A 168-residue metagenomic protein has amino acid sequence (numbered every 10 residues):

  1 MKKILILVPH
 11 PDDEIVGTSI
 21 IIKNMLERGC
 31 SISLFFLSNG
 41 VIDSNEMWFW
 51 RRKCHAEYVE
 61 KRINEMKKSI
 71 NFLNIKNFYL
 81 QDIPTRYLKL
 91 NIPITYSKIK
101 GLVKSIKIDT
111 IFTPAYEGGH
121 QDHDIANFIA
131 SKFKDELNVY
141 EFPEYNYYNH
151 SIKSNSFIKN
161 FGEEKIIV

Functional and structural regions predicted by a protein language model:
M1-I6, N24, R28-S33, N71-Y79 (+1 more regions): Metal-dependent de-N-acetylase/amidase catalytic core
K3-A56: ATP-dependent adenylation/pyrophosphate-handling site
P9, K61, Q121: Residue-level signal for the nucleotide or nucleotide-sugar donor/cofactor binding architecture
D12, S38, M66, F78 (+1 more regions): Divalent metal-coordination and catalytic microenvironments
V16-G17, K61, I94, I125: Short, conserved clusters of charged catalytic residues that mark active-site and nucleotide-handling motifs
R52-K61, F161-V168: A short acidic, glycine-rich active-site loop that binds or catalyzes chemistry on phosphate/adenosine moieties
A56, M66, I83: A polyanion-binding, active-site-adjacent surface
V59-K67, N127: Short, surface-exposed alpha-helical segments at coil->helix boundaries
